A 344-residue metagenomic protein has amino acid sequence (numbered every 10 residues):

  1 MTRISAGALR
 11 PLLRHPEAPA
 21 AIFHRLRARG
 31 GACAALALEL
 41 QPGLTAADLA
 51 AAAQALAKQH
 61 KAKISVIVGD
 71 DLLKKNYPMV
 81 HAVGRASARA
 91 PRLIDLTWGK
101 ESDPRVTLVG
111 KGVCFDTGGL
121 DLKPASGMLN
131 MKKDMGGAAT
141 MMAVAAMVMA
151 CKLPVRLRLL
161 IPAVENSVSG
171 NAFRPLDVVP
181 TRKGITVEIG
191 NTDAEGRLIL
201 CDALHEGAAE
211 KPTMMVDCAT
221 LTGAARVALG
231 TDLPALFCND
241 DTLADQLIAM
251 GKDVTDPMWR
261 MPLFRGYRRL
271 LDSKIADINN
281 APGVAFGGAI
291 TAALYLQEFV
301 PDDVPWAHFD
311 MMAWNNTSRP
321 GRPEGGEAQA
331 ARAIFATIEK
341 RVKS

Functional and structural regions predicted by a protein language model:
M1-H60: Phosphate/ribose-phosphate-bearing ligand recognition and processing surfaces, centered on ADP-ribose/NAD(+/P+) systems
A50-S344: A generic structural signal for tightly packed, nonpolar segments enriched in small/aliphatic residues
